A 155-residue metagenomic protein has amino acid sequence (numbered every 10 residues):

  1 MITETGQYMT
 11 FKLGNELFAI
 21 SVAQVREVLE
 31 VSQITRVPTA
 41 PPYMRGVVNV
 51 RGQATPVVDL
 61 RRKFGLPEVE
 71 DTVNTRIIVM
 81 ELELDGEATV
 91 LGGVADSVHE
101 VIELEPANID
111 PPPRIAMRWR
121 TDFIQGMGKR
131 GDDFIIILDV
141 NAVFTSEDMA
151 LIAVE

Functional and structural regions predicted by a protein language model:
M1-E155: An acidic, low-aromatic, low-complexity terminal/linker signal
